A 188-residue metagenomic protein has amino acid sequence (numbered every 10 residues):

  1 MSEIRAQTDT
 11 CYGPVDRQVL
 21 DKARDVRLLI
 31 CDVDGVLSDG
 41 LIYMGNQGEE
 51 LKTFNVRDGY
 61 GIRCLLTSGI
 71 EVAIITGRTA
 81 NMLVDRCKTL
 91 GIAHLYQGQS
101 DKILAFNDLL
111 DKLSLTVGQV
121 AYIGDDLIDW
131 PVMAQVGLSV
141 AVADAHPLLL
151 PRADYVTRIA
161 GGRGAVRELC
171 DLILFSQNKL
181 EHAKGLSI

Functional and structural regions predicted by a protein language model:
M1-C31, K179-I188: Non-catalytic pre-domain segments flanking phosphatase-related domains
A6-T8, G13, E49-K52, Q97: Short, flexible loop segments at the rims of nucleotide/cofactor-binding pockets, characterized by
V15-D16, D58, K102: Amphipathic coiled-coil/heptad-repeat helices and related helical stalk/stem segments that mediate oligomerization
A23-I42, M133, V166: Asp-based phosphoryl-transfer active-site loop
D25-R27, I70, G118-Q119: Short coil/turn segments at beta-strand junctions that form active-site/ligand-binding loops
L37-T67: A positional/architectural concept
L51-K52, M82, K88-L90, H94-Y96 (+1 more regions): Mg2+-dependent phosphoryl-transfer enzymes with acidic/Ser/Thr/Gly-rich catalytic loops
I62-R86, Y96-Q97, M133: Substrate-recognition element of Asp-dependent hydrolases with the DxDx(T/V) motif
